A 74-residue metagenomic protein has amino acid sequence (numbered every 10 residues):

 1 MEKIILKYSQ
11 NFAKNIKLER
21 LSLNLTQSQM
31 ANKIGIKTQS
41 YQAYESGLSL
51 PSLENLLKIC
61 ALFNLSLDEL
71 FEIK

Functional and structural regions predicted by a protein language model:
M1-K7, A61, F71-K74: Short, charged recognition helix plus adjacent turn of helix-turn-helix-like nucleic-acid-binding domains
M1-S22: A short, Lys/Arg-rich alpha-helix, primarily the initiator
L21, N32, A61: Alpha-helical residues within the helix-turn-helix
L23, S52: Flexible coil/turn residues that form the inter-helical turn or adjacent wing/linker of helix-turn-helix
N24-S46: Short alpha-helical DNA-recognition segment
E54-E69: DNA major-groove recognition helix of helix-turn-helix/homeodomain DNA-binding modules
